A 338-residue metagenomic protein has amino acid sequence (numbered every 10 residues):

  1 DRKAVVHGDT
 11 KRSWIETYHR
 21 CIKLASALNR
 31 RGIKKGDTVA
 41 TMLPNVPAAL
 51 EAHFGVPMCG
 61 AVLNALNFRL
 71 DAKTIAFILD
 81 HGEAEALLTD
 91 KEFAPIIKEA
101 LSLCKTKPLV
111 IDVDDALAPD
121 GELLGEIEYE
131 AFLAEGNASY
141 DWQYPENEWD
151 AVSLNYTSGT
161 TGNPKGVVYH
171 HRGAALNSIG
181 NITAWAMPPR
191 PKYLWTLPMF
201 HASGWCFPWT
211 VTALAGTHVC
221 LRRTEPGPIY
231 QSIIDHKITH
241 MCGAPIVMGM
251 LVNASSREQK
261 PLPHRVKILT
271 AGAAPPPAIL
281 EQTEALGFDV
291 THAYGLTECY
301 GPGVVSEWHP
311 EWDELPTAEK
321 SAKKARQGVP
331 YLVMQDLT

Functional and structural regions predicted by a protein language model:
K3-V46, L50-F54, D71-A76, E128-A131: Conserved AMP-binding/adenylate-forming core of the ANL superfamily
S13-E16, V152-L176: Conserved AMP-binding A3 loop
R30-R31, M58-A134: Structural core segment of the AMP-binding/adenylate-forming
T38, P44-A72, D80-A86, A138 (+3 more regions): A short helix-loop-beta submotif of the ANL/AMP-binding
E83-A86, S102-D114, K192-L194, T239-G243 (+2 more regions): Conserved helix-loop-beta element of the AMP-binding
I111-D112, E126, A134-Y156, N163 (+1 more regions): Conserved pre-ATP/AMP-binding loop-to-beta segment of ANL
A175-K192, F200-H240, A254: Conserved AMP-binding/adenylation subdomain of ANL enzymes
I234, V266-L269, P275-A293, T297-T338: Conserved AMP-binding/adenylate-forming
